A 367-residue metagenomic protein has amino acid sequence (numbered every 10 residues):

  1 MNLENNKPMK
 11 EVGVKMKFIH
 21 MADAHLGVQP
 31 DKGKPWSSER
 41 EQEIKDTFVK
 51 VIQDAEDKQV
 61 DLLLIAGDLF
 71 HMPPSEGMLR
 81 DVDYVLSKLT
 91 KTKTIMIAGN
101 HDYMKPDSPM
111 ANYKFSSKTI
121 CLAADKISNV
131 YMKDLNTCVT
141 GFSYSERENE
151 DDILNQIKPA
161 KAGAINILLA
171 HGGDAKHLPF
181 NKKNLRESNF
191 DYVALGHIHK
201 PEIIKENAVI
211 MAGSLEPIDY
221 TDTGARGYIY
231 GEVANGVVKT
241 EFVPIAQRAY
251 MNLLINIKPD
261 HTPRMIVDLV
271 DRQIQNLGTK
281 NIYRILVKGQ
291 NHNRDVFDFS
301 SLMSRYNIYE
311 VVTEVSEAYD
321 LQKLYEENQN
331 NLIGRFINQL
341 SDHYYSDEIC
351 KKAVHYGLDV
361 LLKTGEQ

Functional and structural regions predicted by a protein language model:
N2-R80, H355, E366-Q367: N-terminal active-site segment of His-dependent metallophosphoesterases
L3, V237-Q367: Accessory, non-catalytic peripheral segments of nucleic-acid enzymes
E11, S37, L62, M72-I210 (+2 more regions): His/Asp/Glu-rich metal-coordinating catalytic cores of metallo-dependent phosphodiesterases/hydrolases acting on
K15, Q59, C138, N189 (+2 more regions): Short loop/turn motifs at secondary-structure junctions
I19, C138-T140, I229: Conserved beta-strand elements of the Class I
D57-Q59, K161-A162, N276-G278: Glycine-rich phosphate-binding loop signature in dinucleotide/nucleotide-binding domains
E202-P263: A conserved active-site cap/scaffold subdomain adjacent to cofactor or substrate pockets
